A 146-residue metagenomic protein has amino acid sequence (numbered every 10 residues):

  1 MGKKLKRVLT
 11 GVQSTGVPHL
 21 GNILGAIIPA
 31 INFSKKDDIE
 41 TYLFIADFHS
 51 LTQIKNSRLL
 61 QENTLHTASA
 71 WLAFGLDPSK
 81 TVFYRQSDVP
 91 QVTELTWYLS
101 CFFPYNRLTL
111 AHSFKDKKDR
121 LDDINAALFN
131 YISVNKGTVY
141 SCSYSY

Functional and structural regions predicted by a protein language model:
M1-Y146: NTP-dependent nucleotidyl-transfer catalytic core
